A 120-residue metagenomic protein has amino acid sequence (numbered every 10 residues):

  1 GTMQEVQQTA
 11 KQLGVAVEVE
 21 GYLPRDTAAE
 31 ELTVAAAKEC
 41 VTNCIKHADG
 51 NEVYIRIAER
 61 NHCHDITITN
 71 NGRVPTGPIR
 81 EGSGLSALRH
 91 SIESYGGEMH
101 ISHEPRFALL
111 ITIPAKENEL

Functional and structural regions predicted by a protein language model:
G1-V15: Short beta-to-alpha transition helix within the HATPase_c
G14-Y22, D65-T67, M99-S102: Conserved transmitter core of two-component histidine kinases
V15-K38, I79: Conserved short strand/loop->alpha-helix "switch" segment adjacent to the catalytic nucleotide/phosphoryl-transfer site
E30-V53: Conserved ATP-binding N-box helix of the HATPase_c
E52-H62, T69: Short beta-strand/loop element within the Bergerat-fold HATPase_c
A58, H100-A108, P114: A short beta-strand-to-loop micro-motif at the C-terminal edge of the catalytic HATPase_c
C63, R73-V74, E104-L110: Glycine-rich nucleotide-binding loop
G77-P105: ATP phosphate-binding glycine-rich loop and adjacent ATP-lid/helix-beta elements within ATP-binding kinase/ATPase
